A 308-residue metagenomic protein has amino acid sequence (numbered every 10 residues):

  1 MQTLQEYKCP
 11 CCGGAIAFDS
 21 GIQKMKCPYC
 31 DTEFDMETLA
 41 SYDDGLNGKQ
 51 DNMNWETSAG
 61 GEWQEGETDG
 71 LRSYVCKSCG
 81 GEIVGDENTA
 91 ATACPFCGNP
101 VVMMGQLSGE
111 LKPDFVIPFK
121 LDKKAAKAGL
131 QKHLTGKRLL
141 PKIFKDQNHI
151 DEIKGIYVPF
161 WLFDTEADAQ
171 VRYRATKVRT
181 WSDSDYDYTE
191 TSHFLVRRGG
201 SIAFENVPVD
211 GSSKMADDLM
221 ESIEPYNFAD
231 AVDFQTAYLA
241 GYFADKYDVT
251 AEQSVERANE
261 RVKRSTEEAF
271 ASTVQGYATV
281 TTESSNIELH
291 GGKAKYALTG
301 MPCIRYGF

Functional and structural regions predicted by a protein language model:
M1-C11, A15: Generic start-of-chain signal for non-secretory N-termini
L4-E6, I22-K24, D69-S73, A91: Residues immediately within or flanking Cys/His clusters that coordinate Zn2+ in small zinc-binding modules
C9-C12, C27-C30, C76-C79, C94-C97: Short cysteine-rich clusters marking metal-coordination/redox-active sites
G13-A15, E33, G81-E82, P100: Cys/His-rich metal-chelating microdomains
F18-D19, M36-E37, G85-D86, M103-M104: Short, non-ligating residues that shape and space the ligands of small metal-coordination modules and catalytic
Y42-S58: General zinc-binding finger modules coordinated by cysteine/histidine
A93-P95, L107-S108: Conserved glycine-bearing catalytic or ligand-binding loops at nucleotide- and phosphate-handling centers of large
G109-F308: Charged, low-complexity helical/coil segments in non-catalytic cytosolic or luminal regions
